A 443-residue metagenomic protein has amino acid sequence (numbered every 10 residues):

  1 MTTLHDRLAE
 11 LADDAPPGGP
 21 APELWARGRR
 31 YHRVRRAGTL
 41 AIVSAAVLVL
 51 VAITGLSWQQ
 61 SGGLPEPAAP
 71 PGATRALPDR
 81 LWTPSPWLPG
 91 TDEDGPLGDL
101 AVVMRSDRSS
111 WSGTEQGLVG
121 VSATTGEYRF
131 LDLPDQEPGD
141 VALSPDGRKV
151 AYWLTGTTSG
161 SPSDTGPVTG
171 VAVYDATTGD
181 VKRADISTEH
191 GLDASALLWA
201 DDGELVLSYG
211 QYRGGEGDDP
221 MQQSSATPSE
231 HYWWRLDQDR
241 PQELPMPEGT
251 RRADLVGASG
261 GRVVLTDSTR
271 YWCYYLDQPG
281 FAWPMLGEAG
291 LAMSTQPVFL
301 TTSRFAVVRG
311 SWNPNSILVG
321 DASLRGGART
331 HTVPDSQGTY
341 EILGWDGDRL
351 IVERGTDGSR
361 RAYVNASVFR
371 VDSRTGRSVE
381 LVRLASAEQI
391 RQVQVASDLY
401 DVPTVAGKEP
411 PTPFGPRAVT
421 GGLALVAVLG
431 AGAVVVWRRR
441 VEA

Functional and structural regions predicted by a protein language model:
M1-R35: Disordered, charged N-terminal biogenesis/targeting segments of membrane/secreted proteins
R30-E93: Membrane-interface helical sensory segment of bacterial ECF anti-sigma factor regulators
P78-D94, P134-P145, E189-L198, M246-G260 (+3 more regions): Repeated scaffold domains used in trafficking and secretory/extracellular systems, primarily beta-propellers
D92-S112, T155-V168, G210-T227, T356-Y363: Short, conserved, GDST-rich strand-edge loop motifs in beta-rich repeat architectures
T114-G126, G166-G179, M221-D239, C273-Q278 (+2 more regions): Beta-propeller blade signature
V150, E204-V206, G261-V264, R304-A306 (+1 more regions): Hydrophobic beta-strand positions that form the internal "hydrophobic ladder" of WD40/Gbeta-like beta-propeller blades
D277-E288, P297-T301, V308-P413: Membrane-proximal extracellular "stem/stalk" segments of glycoproteins immediately N-terminal to a transmembrane helix
D401-A443: C-terminal single-pass membrane-anchor helix
